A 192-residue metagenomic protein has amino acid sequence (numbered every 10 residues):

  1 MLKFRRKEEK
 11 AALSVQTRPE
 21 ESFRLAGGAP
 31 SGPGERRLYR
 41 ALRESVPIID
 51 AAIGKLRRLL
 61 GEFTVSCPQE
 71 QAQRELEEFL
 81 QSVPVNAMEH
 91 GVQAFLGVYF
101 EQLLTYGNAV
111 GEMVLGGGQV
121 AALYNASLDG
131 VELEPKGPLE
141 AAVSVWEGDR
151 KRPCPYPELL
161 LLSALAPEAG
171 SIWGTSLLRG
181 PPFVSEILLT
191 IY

Functional and structural regions predicted by a protein language model:
M1-G54, R58-Y192: Structured, contiguous alpha/beta core segments that scaffold functional sites
